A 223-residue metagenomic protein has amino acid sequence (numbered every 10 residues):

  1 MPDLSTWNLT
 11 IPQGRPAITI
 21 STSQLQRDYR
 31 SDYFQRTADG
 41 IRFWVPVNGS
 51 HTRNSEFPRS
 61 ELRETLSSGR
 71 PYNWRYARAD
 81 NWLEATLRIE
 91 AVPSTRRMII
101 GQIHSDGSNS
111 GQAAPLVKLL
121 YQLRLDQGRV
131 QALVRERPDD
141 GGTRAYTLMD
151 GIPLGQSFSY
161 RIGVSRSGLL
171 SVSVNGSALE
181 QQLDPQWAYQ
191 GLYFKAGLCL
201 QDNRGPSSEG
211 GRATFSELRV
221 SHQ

Functional and structural regions predicted by a protein language model:
M1-G14, D80-W82, T95, G151 (+1 more regions): Ligand-recognition surfaces built from glycine- and aromatic
D3-T19, R27-R36: N-terminal prepro-regions of secreted/extracellular proteins
L25-Q26, R30, F34-Q131: Secretory/extracellular carbohydrate-interaction modules and structurally similar beta-sandwich "look-alikes"
Y76-R78, P153-G155, S165, Y189: Surface-exposed coil/turn segments at beta-strand junctions on protein surfaces, enriched
L83-A85, Q156-V164, L170-V172: Short tryptophan-centered beta-strand motifs in secreted/extracellular beta-sheet-rich domains of glycan-recognition
Q112, G141-Y146, A178-Q182: Surface-exposed loop/edge segments in extracytoplasmic proteins
L133-S159: Short, aromatic/His-centered strand-loop micro-motif at the edge of beta-sheets
S173-S177: Short strand-turn-strand beta-turns centered on an Asx-Gly dipeptide
